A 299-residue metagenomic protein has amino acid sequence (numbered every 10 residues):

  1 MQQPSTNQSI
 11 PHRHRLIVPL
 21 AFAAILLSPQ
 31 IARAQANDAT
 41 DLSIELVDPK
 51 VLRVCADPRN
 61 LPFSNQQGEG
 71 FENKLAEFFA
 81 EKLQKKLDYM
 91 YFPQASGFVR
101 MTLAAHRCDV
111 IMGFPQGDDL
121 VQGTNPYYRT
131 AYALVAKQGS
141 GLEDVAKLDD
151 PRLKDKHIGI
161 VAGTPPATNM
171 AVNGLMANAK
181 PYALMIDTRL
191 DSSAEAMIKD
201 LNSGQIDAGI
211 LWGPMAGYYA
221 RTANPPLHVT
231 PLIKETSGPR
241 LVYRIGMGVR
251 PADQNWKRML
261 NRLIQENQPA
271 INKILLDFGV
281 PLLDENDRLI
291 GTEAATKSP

Functional and structural regions predicted by a protein language model:
Q3-P19: Bacterial N-terminal signal peptides that target proteins for export
V18-P29: Bacterial N-terminal signal peptides
Q35-N37, I44, P165-I186, N261-P299: Ligand-binding clefts/hinges and TM-proximal coupling segments of bilobed small-molecule sensing domains
A36-D119, T188-D191, D277-F278: Extracytoplasmic small-molecule ligand-binding "clamshell" domains of the periplasmic binding protein/Venus flytrap
A36-N37, G70-K82, G139-S140, A146-P165 (+1 more regions): Extended ligand-binding regions for polar small-molecule ligands
D57-P58, R129-G141, R221-I264, F278-P299: Periplasmic-binding protein-like
P58-K82, L134-S193, P214-M215: Bilobed "Venus flytrap"/periplasmic-binding protein-like clamshell domains and structurally analogous long
E77, E81-K82, K86-R152, G163 (+2 more regions): Acidic, polar ligand-binding/catalytic clefts
